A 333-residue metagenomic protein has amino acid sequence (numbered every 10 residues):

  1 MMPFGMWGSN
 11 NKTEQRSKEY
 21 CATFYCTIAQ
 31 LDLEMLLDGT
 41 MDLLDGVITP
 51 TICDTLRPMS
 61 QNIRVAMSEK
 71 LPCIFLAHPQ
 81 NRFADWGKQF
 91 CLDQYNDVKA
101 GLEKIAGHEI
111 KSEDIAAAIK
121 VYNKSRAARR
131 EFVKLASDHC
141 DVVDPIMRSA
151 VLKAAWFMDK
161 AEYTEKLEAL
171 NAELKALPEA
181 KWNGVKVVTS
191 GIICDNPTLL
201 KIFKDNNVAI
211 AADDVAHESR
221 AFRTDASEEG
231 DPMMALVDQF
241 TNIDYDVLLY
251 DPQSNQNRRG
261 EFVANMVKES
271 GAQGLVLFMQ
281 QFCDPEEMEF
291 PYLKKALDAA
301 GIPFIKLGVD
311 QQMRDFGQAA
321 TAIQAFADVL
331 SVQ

Functional and structural regions predicted by a protein language model:
M1-A22: Anionic-ligand anchoring segments at beta-strand to alpha-helix junctions in alpha/beta enzyme folds, i.e., glycine
M2-W7, G191-N255, R259-K268: Redox- and metal-dependent alpha/beta enzyme cores, enriched for Fe-S-associated oxidoreductases and cofactor-handling
Y20-D38, D251-A264: Glycine-rich, highly charged phosphate/nucleotide-binding loops
Q30-K104: Acidic/His-rich segments in extracytoplasmic proteins that coordinate ligands and/or metal ions
L44-N62, D244-N257, E261-V267, F278-K294: Cofactor-cradling patches in redox/metallo enzymes
L92, N96, A100-D225: A charged, amphipathic alpha-helical module
R259-G274, F278-Q333: TerminUS-proximal long segments
